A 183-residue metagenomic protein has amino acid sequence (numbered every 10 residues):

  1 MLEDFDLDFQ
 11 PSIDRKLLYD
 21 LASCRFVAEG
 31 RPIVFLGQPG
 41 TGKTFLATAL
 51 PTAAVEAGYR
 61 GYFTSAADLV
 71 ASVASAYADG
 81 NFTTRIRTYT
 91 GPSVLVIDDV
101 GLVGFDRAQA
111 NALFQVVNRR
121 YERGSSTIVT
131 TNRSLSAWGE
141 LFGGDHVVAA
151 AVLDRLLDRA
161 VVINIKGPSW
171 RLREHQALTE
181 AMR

Functional and structural regions predicted by a protein language model:
M1, R31, R159-V161: A generic secondary-structure signal marking the coil-to-beta-strand transition
M1-K16: Charged, amphipathic alpha-helical linker segments immediately N-terminal to NTP-binding catalytic cores
F9, G37, G167: Flexible glycine-/small-residue-rich
I13-G91, L141: Conserved P-loop
R60, T64, D68-G91, V100-R183: Replace "adjacent to P-loop NTPase cores in ATP/GTP-dependent enzymes" with "adjacent to NTP-binding cores
V94: Walker B motif beta-strand of ABC-family P-loop ATPases
